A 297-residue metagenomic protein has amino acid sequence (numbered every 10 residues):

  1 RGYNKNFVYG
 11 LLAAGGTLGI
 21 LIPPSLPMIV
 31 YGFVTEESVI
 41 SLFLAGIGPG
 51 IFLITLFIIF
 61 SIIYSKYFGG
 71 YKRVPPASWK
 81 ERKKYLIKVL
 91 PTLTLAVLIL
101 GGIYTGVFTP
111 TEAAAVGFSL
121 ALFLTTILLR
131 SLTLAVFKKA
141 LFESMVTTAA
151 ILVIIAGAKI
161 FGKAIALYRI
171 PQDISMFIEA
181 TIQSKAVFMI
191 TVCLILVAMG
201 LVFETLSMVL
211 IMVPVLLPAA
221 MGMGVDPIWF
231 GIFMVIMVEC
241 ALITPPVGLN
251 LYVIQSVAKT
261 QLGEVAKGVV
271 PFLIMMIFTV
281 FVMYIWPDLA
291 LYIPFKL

Functional and structural regions predicted by a protein language model:
R1-L297: Alpha-helical transmembrane segments of multi-pass membrane transport proteins
